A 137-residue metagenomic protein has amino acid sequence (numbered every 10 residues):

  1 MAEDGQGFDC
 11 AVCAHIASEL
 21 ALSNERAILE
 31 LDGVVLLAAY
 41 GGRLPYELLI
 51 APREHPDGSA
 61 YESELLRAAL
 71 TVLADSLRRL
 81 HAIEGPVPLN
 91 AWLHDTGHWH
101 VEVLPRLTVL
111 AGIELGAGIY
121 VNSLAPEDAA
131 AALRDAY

Functional and structural regions predicted by a protein language model:
M1-Y137: HIT superfamily nucleotide-processing domains
